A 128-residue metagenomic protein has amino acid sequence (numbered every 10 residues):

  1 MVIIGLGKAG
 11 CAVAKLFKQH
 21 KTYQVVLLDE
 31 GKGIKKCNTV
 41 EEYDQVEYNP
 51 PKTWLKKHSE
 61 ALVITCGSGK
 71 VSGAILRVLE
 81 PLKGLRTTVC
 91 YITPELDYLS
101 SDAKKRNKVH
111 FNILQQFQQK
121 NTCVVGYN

Functional and structural regions predicted by a protein language model:
M1-N128: Tubulin/FtsZ superfamily GTPase core signature
